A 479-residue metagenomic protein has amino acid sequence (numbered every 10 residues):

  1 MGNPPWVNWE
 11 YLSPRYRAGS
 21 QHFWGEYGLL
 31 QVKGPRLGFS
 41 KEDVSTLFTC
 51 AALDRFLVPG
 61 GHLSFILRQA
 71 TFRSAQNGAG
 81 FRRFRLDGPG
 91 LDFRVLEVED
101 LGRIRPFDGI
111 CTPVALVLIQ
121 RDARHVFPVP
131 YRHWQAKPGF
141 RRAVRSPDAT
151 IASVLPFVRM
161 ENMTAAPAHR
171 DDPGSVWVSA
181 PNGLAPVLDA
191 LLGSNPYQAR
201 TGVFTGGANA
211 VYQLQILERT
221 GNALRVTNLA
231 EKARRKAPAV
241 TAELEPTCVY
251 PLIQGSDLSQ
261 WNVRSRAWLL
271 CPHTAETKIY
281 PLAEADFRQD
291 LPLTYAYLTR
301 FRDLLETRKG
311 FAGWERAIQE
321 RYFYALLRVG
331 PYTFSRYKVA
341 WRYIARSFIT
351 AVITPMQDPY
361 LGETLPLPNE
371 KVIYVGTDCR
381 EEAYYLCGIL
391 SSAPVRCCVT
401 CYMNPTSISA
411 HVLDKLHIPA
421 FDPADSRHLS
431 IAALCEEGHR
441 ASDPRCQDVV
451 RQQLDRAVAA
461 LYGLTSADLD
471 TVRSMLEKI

Functional and structural regions predicted by a protein language model:
M1-A233, P238, T364-V372, D378-C379 (+1 more regions): Signature of N6-adenine DNA methyltransferases within the class I
W6, E10, F107, L258-V263 (+6 more regions): Intrinsically disordered or highly flexible coil/loop and linker segments, enriched in small and charged/polar residues
W24, F84-R85, V98, L298 (+4 more regions): A generic structural signal for nonpolar/aromatic side chains embedded in well-ordered alpha-helices
F39, A285, R445-D448: Charge-dense, low-complexity intrinsically disordered segments
T46, A165-R427: Polybasic, glycine- and aromatic-enriched phosphate-binding surface used to engage nucleic acids
L53, Y295, T299, C387 (+2 more regions): Non-transmembrane alpha-helical segments in soluble domains of secreted/periplasmic/extracellular proteins
F72-R73, I119-H125, G255, S392-R396 (+4 more regions): Short, well-ordered loop/turn and helix-capping segments at boundaries between secondary-structure elements and domains
H417-I479: Non-catalytic DNA-recognition/assembly elements of restriction-modification systems
